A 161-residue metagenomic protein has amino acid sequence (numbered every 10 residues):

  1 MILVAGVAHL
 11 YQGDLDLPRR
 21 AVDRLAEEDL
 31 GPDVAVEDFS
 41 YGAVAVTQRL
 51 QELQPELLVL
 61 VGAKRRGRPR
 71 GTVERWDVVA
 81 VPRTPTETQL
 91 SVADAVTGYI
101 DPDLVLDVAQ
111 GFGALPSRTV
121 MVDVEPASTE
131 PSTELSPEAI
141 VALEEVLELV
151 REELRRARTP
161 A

Functional and structural regions predicted by a protein language model:
M1-F112, P116-P126, T133-E144, E153-P160: N-terminal catalytic or cofactor-binding beta/alpha core of small enzyme domains
V150: Hydrophobic "lid"/C-terminal helical patch of Rossmann-like NAD(P)-dependent dehydrogenase/epimerase domains
